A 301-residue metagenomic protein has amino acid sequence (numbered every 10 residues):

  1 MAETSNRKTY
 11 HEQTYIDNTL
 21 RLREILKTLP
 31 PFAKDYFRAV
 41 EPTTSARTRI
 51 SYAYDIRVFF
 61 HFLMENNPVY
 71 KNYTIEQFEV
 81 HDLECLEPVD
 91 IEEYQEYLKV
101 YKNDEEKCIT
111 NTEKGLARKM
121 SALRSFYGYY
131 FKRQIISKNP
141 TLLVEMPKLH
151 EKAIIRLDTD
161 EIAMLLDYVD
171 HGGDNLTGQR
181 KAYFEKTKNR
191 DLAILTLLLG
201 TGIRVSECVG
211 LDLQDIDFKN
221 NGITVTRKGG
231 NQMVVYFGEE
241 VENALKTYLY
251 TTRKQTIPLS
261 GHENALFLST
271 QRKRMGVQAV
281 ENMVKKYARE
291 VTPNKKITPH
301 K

Functional and structural regions predicted by a protein language model:
M1-K301: Conserved catalytic core of the tyrosine transesterase superfamily
